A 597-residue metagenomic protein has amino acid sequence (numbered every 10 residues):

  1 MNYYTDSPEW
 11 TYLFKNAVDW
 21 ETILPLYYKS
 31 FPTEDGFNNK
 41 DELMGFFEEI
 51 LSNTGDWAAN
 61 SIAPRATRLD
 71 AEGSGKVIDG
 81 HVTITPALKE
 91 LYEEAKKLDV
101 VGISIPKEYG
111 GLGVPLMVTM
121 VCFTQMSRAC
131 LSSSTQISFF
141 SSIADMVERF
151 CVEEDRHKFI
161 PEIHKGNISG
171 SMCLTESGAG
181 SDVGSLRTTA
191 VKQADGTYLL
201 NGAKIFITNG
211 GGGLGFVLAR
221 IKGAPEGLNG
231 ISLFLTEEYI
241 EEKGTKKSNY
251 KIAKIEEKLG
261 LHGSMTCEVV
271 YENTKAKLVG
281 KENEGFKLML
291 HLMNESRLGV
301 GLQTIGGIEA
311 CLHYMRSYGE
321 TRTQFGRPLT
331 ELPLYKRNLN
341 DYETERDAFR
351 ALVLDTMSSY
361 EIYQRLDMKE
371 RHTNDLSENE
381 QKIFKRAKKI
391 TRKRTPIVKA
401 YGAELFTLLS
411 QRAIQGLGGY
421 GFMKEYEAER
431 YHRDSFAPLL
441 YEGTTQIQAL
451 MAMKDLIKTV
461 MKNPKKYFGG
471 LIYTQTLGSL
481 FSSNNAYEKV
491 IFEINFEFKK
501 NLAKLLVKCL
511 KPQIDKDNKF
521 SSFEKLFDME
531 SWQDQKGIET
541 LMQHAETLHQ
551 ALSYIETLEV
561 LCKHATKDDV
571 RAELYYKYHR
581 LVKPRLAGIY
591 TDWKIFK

Functional and structural regions predicted by a protein language model:
M1-G36, S142, Y420-F492, K583 (+2 more regions): Glycine-rich phosphate/cofactor-binding loops in nucleotide/flavin-utilizing enzymes
M1-S134, K158, K369-E378, F596: Amphipathic, small/basic residue-rich leader segments at the start of a protein or domain
T135-E153, G180: N-terminal glycine-rich flavin-associated loop
T197, N201-K247: A short core secondary-structure module
E241-N249, A253, K258, M265-S296 (+2 more regions): A glycine-rich, basic-preceded beta-loop-alpha segment at the flavin cofactor/substrate interface of flavin-utilizing
D347-K399, S531, Q535-E539: C-terminal helix-coil-helix/basic helical segment that borders enzyme active sites and/or dimer interfaces and provides
A387-Y420: Charged, glycine-rich active-site and insertion segments that engage polyanionic ligands
L477-K597: C-terminal amphipathic alpha-helical interaction region
